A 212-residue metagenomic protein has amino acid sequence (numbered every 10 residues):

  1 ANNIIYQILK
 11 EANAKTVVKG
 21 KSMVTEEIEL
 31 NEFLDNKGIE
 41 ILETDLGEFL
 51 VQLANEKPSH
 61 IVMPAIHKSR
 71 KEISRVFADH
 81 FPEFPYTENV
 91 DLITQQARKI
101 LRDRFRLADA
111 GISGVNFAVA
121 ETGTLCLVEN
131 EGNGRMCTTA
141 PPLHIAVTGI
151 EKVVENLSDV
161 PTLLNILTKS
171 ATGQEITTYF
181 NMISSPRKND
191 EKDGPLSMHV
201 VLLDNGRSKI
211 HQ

Functional and structural regions predicted by a protein language model:
N2-H211: The feature marks the mature, well-folded catalytic cores of soluble enzymes
